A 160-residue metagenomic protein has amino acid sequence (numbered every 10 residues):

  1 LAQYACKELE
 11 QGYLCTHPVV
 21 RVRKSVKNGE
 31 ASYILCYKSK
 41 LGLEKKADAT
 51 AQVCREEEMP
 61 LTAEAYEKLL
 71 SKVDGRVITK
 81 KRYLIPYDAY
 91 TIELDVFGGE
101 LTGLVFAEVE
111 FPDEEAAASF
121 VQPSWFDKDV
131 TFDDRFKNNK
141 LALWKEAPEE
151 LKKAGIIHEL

Functional and structural regions predicted by a protein language model:
L1-L160: Phosphate-end processing signature that detects enzymes handling 5′-triphosphorylated RNA and polyphosphate
